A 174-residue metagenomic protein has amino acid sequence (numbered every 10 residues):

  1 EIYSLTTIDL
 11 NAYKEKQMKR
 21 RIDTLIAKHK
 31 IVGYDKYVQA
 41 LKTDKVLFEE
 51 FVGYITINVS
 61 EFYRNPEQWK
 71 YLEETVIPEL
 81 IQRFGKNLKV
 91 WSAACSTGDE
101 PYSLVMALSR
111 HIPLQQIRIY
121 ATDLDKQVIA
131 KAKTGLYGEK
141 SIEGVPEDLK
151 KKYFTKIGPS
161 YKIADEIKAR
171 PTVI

Functional and structural regions predicted by a protein language model:
E1-W91: Conserved AdoMet
E74, P78, M106-R110, T134: Short, well-ordered alpha-helices that flank and scaffold nucleotide-derived cofactor binding pockets
A94-S96, D123: Conserved S-adenosyl-L-methionine
T97-L114: Conserved SAM-binding loop of SAM-dependent methyltransferases across substrates and taxa, primarily the Class I
Q115-I174: Extended basic-aromatic, gly/pro-enriched interface segments that bind polyanionic ligands
